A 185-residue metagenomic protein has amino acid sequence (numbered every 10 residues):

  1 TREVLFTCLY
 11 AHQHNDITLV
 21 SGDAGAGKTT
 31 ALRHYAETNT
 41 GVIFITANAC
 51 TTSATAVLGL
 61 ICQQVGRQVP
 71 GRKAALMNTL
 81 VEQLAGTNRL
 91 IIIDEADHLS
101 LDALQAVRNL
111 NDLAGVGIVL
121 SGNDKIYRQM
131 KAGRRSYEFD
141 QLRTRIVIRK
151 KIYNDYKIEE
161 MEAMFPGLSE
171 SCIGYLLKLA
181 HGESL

Functional and structural regions predicted by a protein language model:
T1-N15: A short, basic N-terminal segment
H12-H34, A49-C50: Walker A/P-loop nucleotide-binding motif
I17-G25, L110-F139: Sensor-1/coupling segment of RecA-like P-loop NTPase cores
F44-I45, S53-G71: Conserved NTP-binding/hydrolysis module of P-loop NTPases
T46-A49, D124, Q129-Y137, R145-E159: Conserved AAA+ ATPase "SRH/arginine-finger" region at the nucleotide-binding site
Q83-A103, V107: Conserved P-loop NTPase "ATPase switch" module shared by AAA+ and STAND
K150-G174: Conserved small helical "lid"/interfacial subdomain of P-loop NTPases
E170-L185: Amphipathic alpha-helical "lid/sensor" segments that cap RecA-like P-loop NTPase cores
